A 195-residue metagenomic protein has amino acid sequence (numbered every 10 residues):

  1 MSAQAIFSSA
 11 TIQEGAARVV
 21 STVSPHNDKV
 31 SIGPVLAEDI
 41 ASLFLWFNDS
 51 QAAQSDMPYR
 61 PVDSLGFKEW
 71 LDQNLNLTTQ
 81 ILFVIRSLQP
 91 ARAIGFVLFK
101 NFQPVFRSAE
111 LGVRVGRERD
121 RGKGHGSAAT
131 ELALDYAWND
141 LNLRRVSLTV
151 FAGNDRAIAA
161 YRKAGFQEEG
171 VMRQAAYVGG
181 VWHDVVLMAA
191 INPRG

Functional and structural regions predicted by a protein language model:
S2-A5, S127, A190-G195: Glyoxalase I/VOC metalloenzyme domain signal
S2-E69: A short, well-structured alpha-helix characteristic of acyl/acetyltransferase catalytic modules
R60-D120, I191-R194: Acetyl-CoA-dependent GNAT
G122-Y136, I158-K163: Conserved acetyl-CoA-binding loop-helix of GNAT-fold acetyltransferases
G126, T130, G153-A157, Q174-G179: Short glycine/proline-centered loop/turn elements that form peptide/ligand docking sites
N139-T149: Conserved GNAT acetyl-CoA-binding A-motif
S147-V150, Q167-H183: Conserved catalytic-core motifs of GNAT/GCN5-like acyltransferases
Y161, F166, M188: Conserved active-site tyrosine of GNAT-family acetyltransferases
